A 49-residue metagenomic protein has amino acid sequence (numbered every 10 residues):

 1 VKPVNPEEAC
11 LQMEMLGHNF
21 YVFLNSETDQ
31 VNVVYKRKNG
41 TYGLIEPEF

Functional and structural regions predicted by a protein language model:
V1-F49: N-terminal, polar/charged subdomain of small-to-medium soluble alpha/beta proteins
